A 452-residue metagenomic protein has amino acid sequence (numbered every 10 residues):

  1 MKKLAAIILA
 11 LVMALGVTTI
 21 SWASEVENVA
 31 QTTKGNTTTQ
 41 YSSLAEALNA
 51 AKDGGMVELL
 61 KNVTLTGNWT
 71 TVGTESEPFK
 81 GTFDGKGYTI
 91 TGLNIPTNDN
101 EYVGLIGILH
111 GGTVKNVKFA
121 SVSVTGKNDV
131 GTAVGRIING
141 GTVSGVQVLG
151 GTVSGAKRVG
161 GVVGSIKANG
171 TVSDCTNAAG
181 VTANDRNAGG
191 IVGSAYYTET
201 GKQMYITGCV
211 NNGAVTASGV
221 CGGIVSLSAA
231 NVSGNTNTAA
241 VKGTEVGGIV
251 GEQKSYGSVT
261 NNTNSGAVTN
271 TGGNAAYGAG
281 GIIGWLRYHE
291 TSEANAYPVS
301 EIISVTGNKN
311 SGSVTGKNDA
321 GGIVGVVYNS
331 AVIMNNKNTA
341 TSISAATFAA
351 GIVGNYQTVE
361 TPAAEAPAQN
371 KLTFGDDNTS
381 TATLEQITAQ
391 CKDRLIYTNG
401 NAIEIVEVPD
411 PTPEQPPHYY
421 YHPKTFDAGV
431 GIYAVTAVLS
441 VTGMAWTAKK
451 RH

Functional and structural regions predicted by a protein language model:
M1-E25, H452: Sec-dependent, cleavable N-terminal signal peptides
A6, T19, A428-A434: Alpha-helical hydrophobic membrane-insertion segments
A10, G111, V438: ATP/adenylate-binding site constellation spanning eukaryotic-like Ser/Thr protein kinases, ABC-transporter
L15-N28, Y421-A428, A448: Sec-dependent signal peptide cleavage junction
S24-Y419: Surface-exposed repetitive/solenoidal architectures
V430-K450: A cross-kingdom C-terminal cell-surface attachment/processing module
